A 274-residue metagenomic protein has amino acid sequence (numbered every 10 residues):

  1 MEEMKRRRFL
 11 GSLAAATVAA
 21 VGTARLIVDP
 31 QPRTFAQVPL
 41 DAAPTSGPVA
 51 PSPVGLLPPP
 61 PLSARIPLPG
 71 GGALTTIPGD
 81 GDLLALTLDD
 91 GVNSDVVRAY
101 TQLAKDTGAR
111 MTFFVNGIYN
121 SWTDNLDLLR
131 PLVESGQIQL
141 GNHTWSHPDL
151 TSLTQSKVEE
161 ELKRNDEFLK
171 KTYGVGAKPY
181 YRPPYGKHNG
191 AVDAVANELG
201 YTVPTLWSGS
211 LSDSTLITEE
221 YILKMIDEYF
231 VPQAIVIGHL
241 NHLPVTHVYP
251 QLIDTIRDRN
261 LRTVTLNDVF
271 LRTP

Functional and structural regions predicted by a protein language model:
M1-T17: N-terminal secretory signal peptides and thylakoid transit peptides that target proteins across membranes
G22-L40: C-terminal region of N-terminal signal peptides and the immediate post-cleavage residues of exported proteins
V49-N142, S146-D149, K157, E161 (+3 more regions): Active-site beta->alpha N-cap acidic-glycine motif
L88-D90, V115-G117, N142-T144, P183-Y185 (+3 more regions): A cross-domain feature marking catalytic cores of carbohydrate-active enzymes and several ubiquitous metabolic/repair
G91-D95, N116-N125, D149-L153, R182-H188 (+2 more regions): Acidic-and-aromatic substrate-binding clefts and catalytic sites of carbohydrate-active enzymes
K105-T112, Q139, Q155-K187, L223-G238: CE4/NodB-like, metal-dependent polysaccharide N-deacetylase domain that modifies extracellular/periplasmic N-acetylated
K187-Y229, L261-T273: His/Asp/Glu-enriched short active-site or ligand-binding loop at hydrolase and phosphoryl-transfer sites
V231-N267: Catalytic grooves of carbohydrate-active enzymes
